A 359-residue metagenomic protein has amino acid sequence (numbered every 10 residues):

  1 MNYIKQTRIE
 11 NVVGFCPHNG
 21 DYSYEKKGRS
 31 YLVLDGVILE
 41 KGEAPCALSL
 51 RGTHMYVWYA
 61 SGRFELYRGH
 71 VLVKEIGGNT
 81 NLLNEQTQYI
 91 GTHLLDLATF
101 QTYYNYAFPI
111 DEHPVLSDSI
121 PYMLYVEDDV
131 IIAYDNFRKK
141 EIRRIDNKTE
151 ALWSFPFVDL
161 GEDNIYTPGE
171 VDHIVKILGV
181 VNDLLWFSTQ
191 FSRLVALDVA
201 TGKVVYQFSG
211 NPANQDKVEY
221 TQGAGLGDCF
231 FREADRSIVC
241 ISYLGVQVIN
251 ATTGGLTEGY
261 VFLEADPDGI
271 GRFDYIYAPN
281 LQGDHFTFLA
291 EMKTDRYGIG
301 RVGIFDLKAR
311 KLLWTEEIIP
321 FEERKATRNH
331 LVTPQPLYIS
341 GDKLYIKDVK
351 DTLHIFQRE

Functional and structural regions predicted by a protein language model:
M1-R8, K27-E43, Y59-G77, T92-L116 (+5 more regions): Surface-exposed loop/turn elements that mediate protein-protein interactions on large endomembrane-trafficking
Q6-N19, K41-H54, E75-T87, G91-T92 (+5 more regions): Repeated scaffold domains used in trafficking and secretory/extracellular systems, primarily beta-propellers
P17, K26-K27: N-terminal low-complexity/intrinsically disordered pre-sequences and tails
S23, Y56, Y89, I131-I132 (+4 more regions): Conserved beta-propeller blade signature
D135-R138, F187-Q190, C240-I241, T294-I299: Short, solvent-exposed loop/turn segments at conserved positions within beta-propeller repeat blades
W186-F187, A326: C-terminal beta-sandwich interaction modules and adjacent acidic, Ser/Thr/Pro/Gly-rich low-complexity tails used
I241-Y243, G269-A309: Loop/turn-rich, solvent-exposed surfaces of beta-rich toroidal or solenoidal domains
I346-K347, D351: Polyanionic, low-complexity segments and short acidic motifs
